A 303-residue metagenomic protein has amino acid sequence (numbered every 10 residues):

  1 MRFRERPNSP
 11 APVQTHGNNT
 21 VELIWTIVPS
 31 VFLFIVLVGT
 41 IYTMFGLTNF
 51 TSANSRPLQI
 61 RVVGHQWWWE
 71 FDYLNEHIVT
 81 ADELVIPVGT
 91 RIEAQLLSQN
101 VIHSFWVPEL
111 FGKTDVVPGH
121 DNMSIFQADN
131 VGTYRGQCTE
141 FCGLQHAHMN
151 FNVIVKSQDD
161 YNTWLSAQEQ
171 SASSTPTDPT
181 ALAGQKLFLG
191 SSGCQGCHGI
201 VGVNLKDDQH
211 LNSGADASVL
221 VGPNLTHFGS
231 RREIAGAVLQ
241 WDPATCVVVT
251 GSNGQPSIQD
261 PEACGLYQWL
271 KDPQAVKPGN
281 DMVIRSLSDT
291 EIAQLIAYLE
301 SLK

Functional and structural regions predicted by a protein language model:
M1-G193, G199-L220, E233-D272, V276-P278 (+1 more regions): Non-transmembrane, membrane-proximal soluble domains of secreted or membrane proteins
L302-K303: Short, solvent-exposed mixed-charge patches
